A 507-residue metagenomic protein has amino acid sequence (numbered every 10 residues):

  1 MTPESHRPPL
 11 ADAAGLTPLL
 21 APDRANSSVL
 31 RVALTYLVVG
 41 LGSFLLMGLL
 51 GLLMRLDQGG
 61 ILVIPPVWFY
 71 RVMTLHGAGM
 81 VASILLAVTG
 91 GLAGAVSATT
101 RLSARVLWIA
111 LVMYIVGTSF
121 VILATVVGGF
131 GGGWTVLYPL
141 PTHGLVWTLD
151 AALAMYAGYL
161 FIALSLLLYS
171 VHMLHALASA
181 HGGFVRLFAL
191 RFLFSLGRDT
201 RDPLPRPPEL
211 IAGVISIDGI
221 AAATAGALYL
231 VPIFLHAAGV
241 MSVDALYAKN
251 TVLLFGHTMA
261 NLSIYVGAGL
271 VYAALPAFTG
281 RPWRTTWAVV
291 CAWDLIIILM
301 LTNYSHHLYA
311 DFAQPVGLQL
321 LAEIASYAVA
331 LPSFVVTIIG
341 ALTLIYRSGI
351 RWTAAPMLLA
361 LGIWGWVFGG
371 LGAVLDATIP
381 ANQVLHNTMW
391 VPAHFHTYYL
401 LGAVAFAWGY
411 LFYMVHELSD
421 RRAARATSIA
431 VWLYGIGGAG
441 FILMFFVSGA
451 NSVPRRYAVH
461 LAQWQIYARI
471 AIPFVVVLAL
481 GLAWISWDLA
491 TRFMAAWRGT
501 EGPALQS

Functional and structural regions predicted by a protein language model:
M1-S27: Short, Lys/Arg-rich, polar N-terminal cytosolic tail immediately upstream of the first transmembrane signal-anchor
P9-P18, V32-G60, F69-P139, L149-A178 (+6 more regions): Hydrophobic cores of alpha-helical transmembrane segments in multi-pass integral membrane proteins
P18-R31, F194-P205: Cytosolic juxtamembrane amphipathic/interface segments immediately preceding and feeding into a transmembrane helix
V63-I64, D311-P315, A381-H386, R455-Y457: Membrane-interface helix termini and inter-helical loops of multi-pass transporters
H181-L204, A238-L246, V252, A504-L505: Juxtamembrane inter-helical linkers in multi-pass membrane proteins
Q314-S326, L385-P392: Non-cytosolic membrane-interface motifs at loop->transmembrane helix junctions
M494-S507: Short, charged juxtamembrane terminal tails flanking transmembrane helices
